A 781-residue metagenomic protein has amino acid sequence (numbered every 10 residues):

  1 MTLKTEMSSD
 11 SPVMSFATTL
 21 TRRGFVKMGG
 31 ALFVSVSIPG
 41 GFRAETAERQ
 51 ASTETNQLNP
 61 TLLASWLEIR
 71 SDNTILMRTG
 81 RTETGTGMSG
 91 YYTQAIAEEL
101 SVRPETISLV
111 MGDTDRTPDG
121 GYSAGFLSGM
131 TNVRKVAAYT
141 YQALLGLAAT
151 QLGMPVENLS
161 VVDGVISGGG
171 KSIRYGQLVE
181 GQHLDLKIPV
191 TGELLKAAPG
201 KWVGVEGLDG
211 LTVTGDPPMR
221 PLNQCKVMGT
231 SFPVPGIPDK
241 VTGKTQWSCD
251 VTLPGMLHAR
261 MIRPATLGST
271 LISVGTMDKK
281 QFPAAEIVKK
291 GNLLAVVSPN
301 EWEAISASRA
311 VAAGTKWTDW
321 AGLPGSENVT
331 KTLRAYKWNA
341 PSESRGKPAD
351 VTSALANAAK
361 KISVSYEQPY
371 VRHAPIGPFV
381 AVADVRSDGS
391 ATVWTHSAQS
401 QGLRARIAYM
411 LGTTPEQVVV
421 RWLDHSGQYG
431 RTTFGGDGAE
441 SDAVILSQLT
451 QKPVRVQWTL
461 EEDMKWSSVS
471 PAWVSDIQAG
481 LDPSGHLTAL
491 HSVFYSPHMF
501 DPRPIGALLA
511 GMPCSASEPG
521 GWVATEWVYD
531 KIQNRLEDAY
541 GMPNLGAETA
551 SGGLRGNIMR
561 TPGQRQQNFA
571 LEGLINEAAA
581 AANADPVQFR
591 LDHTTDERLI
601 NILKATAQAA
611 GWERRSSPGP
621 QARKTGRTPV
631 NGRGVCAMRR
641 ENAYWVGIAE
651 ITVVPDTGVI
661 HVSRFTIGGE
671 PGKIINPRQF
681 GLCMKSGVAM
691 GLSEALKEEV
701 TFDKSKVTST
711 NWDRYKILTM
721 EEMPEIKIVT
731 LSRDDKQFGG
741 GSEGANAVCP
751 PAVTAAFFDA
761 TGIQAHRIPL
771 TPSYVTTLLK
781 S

Functional and structural regions predicted by a protein language model:
T2-I38, A47-S781: Cofactor-binding beta-sheet edge motifs in enzyme active sites
F42-A44: Bacterial Sec-dependent N-terminal signal peptides
